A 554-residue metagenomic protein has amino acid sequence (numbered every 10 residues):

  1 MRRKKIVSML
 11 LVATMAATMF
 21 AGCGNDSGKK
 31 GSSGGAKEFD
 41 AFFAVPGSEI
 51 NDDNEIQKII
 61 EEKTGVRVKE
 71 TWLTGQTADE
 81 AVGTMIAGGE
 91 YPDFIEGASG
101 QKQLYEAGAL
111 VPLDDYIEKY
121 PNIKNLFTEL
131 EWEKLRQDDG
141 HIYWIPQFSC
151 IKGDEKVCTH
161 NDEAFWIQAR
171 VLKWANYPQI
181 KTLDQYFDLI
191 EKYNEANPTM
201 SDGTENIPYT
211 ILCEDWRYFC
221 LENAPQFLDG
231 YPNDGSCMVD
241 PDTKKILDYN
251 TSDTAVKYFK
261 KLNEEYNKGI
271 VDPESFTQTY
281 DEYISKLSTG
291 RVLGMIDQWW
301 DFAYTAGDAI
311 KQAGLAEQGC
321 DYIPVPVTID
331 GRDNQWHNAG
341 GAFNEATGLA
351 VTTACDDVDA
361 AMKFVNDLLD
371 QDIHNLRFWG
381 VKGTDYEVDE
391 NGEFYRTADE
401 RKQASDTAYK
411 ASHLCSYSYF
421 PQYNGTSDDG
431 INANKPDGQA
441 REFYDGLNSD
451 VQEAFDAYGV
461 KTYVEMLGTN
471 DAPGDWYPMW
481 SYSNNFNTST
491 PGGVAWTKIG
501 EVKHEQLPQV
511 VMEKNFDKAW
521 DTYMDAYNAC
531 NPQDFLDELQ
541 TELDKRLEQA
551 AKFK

Functional and structural regions predicted by a protein language model:
M1-I6: Positively charged n-region of N-terminal signal peptides that target proteins for export
S8, A21-Q185, N197, N223 (+3 more regions): Conserved N-terminal structural module of periplasmic/extracytoplasmic solute-binding proteins
L11-M19: Hydrophobic core
Q103-Y116, H141, P198, T305-Q335: Ligand-binding "clamshell"
G108-R136, I190-N194, T204-V239, L293-E317: Carboxylate/His-rich catalytic cores and anion/metal-binding grooves
H141, P146-F219, D240-K286, R291-M295 (+2 more regions): Helix-loop-helix "hinge/cap" segment bordering the ligand-binding cleft or interdomain interface
G319, P324-P326, H337-S405, Y409-S412 (+1 more regions): Polar, glycine-rich mid-to-C-terminal structural blocks that act as macromolecule-binding/assembly scaffolds
N375-E505: Conserved small-residue motifs centered on glycine
